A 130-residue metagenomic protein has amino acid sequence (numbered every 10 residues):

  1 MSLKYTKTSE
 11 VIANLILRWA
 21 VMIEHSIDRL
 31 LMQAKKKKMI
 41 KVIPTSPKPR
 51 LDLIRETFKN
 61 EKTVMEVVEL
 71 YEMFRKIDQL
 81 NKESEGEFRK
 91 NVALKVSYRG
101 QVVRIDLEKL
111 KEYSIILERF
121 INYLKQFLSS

Functional and structural regions predicted by a protein language model:
M1, I23-L30, F74-K82, S114-L128: A structural signal for well-ordered alpha-helices, especially hydrophobic packing surfaces of coiled-coils
M1-N14: Charged alpha-helical initiation segments
T8, A20, P44-P47: Generic structural signal for well-ordered secondary structure
V11, L15-W19, D106-K109, Y113: Amphipathic alpha-helix face/heptad-repeat signature
I12-A34: Short, hydrophobic, well-ordered secondary-structure elements
M32-K36, V67-Y71, Q126-S130: Long amphipathic alpha-helical segments
K37-S114, E118: Long, charged low-complexity segments
